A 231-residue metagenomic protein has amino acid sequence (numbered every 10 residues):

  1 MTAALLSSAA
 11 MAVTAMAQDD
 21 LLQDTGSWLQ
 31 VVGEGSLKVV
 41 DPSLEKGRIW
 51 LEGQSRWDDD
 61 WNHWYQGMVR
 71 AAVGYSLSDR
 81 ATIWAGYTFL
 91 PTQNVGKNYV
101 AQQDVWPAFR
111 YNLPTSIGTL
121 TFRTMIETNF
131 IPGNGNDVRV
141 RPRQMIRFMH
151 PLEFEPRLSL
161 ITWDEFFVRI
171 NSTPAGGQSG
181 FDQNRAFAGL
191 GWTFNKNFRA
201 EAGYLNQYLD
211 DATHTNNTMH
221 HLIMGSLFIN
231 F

Functional and structural regions predicted by a protein language model:
A15-H63: Short glycine/proline- and aromatic-enriched beta-strand/turn motifs that initiate or cap beta-hairpins
Q23-L29, Y65-G67, A101-V105, N136-P142 (+2 more regions): Residues that define the transmembrane beta-barrel architecture of outer-membrane proteins
G35-L37, Y75, Y111-L113, H150-L152 (+2 more regions): Residue-level signature of outer-membrane beta-barrel architecture
V39, W57-W61, P91-V95, T115-I117 (+4 more regions): Gram-negative outer-membrane beta-barrel proteins
V40-I49, R80-A85, S116-L120, F154-S159 (+1 more regions): Repeated loop/turn-to-beta-strand initiation elements of outer-membrane beta-barrel proteins
L51-S55, A85-F89, F122-T128, T162-F166 (+1 more regions): Transmembrane beta-barrel strands of outer-membrane/channel proteins
N62-I117: Hydrophobic/aromatic-rich structural module bridging two neighboring secondary-structure elements via a short loop
F109, M219-F231: Outer-membrane beta-barrel "beta-signal"
